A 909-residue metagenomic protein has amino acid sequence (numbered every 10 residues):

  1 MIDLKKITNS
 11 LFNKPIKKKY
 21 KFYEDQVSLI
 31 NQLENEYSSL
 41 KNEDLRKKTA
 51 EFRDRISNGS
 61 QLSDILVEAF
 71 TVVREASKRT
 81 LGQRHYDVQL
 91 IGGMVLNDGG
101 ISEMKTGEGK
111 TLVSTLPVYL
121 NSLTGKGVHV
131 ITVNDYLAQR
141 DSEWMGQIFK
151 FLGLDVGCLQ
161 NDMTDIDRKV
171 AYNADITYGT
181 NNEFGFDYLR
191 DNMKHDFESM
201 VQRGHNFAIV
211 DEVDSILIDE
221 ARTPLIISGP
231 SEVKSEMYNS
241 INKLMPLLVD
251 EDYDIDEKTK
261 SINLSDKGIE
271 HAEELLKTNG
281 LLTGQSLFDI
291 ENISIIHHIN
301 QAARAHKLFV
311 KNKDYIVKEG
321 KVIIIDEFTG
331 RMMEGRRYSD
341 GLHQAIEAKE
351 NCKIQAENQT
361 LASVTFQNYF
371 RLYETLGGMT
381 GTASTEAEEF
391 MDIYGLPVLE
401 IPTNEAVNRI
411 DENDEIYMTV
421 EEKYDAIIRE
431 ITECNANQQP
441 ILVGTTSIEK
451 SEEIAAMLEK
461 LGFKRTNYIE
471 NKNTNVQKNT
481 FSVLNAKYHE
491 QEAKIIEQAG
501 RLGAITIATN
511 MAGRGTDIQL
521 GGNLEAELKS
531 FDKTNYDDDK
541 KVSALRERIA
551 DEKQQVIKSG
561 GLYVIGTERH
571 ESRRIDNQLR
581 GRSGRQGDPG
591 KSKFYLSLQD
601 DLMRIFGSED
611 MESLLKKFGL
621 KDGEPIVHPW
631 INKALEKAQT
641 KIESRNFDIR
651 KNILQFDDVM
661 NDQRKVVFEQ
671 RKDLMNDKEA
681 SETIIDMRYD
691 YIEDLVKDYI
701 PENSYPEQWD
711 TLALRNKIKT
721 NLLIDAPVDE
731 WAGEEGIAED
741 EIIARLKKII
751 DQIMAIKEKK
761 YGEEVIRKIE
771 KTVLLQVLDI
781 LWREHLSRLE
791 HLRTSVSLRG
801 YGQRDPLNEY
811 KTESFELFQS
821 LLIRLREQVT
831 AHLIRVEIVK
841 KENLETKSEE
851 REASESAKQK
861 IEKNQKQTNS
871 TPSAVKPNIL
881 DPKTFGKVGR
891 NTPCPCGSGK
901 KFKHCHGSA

Functional and structural regions predicted by a protein language model:
M1-G619, F668-E669: Conserved P-loop NTPase motor core
S57-D64, M163-T164, T283-Q285, D532-L545 (+6 more regions): Alpha-helix capping and helix-coil boundary motifs
V95, C894-P895: Short alpha-helical segment immediately N-terminal to, or the first helix within, an HTH/HTH-like DNA-binding domain
Y315-I323, T329-R336, Q586-G587, F594 (+3 more regions): Extended, charged helical/alpha-beta scaffold domains that provide interaction surfaces
Q438-P440, T445, E449-S451, N676-K678 (+3 more regions): Short, Lys/Glu-rich amphipathic helical modules
V443, I507, W782, F818 (+2 more regions): Hydrophobic, well-ordered secondary-structure elements that form the walls of internal hydrophobic environments
G889-T892, S898-K901: Short metal-coordination and nucleic-acid-contact micro-motifs, chiefly zinc-binding Cys/His arrays
